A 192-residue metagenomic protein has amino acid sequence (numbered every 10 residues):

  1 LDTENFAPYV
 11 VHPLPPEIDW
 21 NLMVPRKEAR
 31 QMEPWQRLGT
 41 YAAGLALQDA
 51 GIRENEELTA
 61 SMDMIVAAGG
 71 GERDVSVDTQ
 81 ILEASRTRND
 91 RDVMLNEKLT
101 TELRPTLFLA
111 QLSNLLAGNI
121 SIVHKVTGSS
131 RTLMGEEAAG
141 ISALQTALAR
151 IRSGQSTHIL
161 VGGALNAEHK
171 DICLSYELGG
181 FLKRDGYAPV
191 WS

Functional and structural regions predicted by a protein language model:
L1-I65, R73, T146: Conserved active-site "lid/cap" helical segment
N5, Q31-Q36, E57-T59, L99-T100 (+2 more regions): Active-site nucleophile and cofactor-binding loops and adjacent substrate-binding regions of central metabolic enzymes
D19-E28, M94-T106, V123-L133, D185-S192: Glycine/charged-rich beta-loop-alpha catalytic/anionic-binding loops adjacent to active sites
G39-I52, S113-H124, S130-G162: Active-site-proximal alpha-helical scaffold in enzymes
L45-A110: Hydrophobic alpha-helical hairpins/lids featuring a short glycine-rich hinge
N55-L58, T100-T101, L109, S113 (+3 more regions): Solvent-exposed alpha-helices and their adjacent loops that cap or buttress functional pockets in soluble metabolic
A68-G71, G135-A139, G163-E168: Acidic, glycine-rich active-site loops and adjacent beta-strand->loop/helix elements that engage anionic groups
R86-L103, Q145, A149, L165-S192: Glycine-/small-residue-rich "gating" segment that lines the acyl/pantetheine channel and substrate pocket
